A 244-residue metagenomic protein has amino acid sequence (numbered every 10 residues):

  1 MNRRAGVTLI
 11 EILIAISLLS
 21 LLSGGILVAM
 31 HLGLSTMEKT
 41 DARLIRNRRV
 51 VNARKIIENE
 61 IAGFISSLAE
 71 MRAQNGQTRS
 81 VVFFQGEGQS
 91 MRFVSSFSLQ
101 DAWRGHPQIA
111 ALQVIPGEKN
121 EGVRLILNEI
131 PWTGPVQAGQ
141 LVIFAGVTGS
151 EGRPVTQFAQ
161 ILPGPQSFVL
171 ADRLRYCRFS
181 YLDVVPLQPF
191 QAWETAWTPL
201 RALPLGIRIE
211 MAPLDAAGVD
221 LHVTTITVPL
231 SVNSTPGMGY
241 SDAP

Functional and structural regions predicted by a protein language model:
N2-M30: N-terminal single-pass transmembrane signal-anchor helix
H31-Q140: Extracytoplasmic beta-strand-rich oligomerization domains located immediately C-terminal to a leader/signal peptide
A69-S95, I161, R173-Y176, S180-A202: Low-complexity, Gly/Pro-rich coil/beta segments used as flexible assembly/activation regions
T78, H106-Q108, I161-G164, H222: Residues that act as N-cap/strand-start positions at coil-to-secondary-structure junctions
G139-Q140, V147, P154-Q157: Flexible loop/N-cap segments at domain edges
A145-G152, Q188: Substrate-gripping "pore-loop 1 plus following alpha2 helix"
R153-V169: Short aromatic-glycine motifs in intrinsically disordered, low-complexity regions
F168-P244: Short linear sequence signals and composition-biased patches located at protein termini or domain-edge surfaces
